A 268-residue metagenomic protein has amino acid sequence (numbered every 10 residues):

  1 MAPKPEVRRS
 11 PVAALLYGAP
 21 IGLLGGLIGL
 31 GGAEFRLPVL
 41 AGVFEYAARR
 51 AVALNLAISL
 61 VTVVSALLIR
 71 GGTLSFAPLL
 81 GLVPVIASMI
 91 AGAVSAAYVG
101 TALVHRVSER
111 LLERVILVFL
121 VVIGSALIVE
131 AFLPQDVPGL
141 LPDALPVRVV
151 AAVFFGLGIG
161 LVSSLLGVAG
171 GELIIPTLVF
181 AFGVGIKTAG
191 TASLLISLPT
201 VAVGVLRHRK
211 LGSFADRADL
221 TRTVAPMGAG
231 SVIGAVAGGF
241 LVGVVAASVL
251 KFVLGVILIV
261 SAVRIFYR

Functional and structural regions predicted by a protein language model:
M1-G22, G42-V43, A48-R50, I69-L165 (+3 more regions): Juxtamembrane transmembrane-helix boundary motif
G18, G22-L30, L56-S59, V63 (+1 more regions): N-terminal transmembrane alpha-helices
G29-R36, L165-T177: Transmembrane helix boundary and interhelical junction motifs in multipass membrane proteins
A33, S59-R70, G100, T200-H208 (+2 more regions): Alpha-helical transmembrane segments and their lipid-water interface positions in multi-pass membrane proteins
L37, V61, G100, S125 (+4 more regions): Alpha-helical transmembrane segments of polytopic integral membrane proteins, especially the permease/helical cores
V39, A152, L161, L173-T177 (+2 more regions): Non-catalytic alpha-helical scaffold/packing segments enriched in small hydrophobic residues
V52-V63, G190-V201: Transmembrane helix-bundle signature of multi-pass membrane transporters/permeases
I174-L195: Aromatic-anchored, glycine/proline-accented short structural segments that stabilize local strand-turns or short
